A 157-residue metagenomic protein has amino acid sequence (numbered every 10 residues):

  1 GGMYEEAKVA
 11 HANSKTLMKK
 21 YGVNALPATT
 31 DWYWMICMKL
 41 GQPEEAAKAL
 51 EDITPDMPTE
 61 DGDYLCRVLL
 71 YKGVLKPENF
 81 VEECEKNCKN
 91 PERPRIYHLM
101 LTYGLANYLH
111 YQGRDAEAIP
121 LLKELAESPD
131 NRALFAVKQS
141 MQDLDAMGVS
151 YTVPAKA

Functional and structural regions predicted by a protein language model:
G1-C37: Internal catalytic or translocation cores that form aromatic/hydrophobic pockets or channels for amphipathic metabolites
A7-K15, P43-D56, P77-P91, I119-E124 (+1 more regions): Alpha-helical repeat scaffolds
N13-L17, Y21, D52-E60, E124-A126 (+2 more regions): Alpha-helical solenoid scaffolds that mediate protein-protein interactions, centered on TPR/SEL1-like repeats but also
V23-D31, M57-R67, P94-Y103, L134: Generic helix N-cap/helix-start motif at coil->alpha-helix transitions
C66-L70, L75-N131: Long, repeat-rich segments with strong aromatic
